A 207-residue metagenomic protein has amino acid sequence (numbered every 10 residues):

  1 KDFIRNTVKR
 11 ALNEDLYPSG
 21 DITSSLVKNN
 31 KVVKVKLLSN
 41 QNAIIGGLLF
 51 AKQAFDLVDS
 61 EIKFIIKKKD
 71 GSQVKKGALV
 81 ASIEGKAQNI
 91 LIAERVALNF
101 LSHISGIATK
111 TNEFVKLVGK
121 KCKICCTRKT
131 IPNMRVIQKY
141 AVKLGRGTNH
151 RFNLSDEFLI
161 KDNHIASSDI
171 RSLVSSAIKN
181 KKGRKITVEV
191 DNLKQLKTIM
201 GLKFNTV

Functional and structural regions predicted by a protein language model:
K1-L202: Acidic/glycine-rich phosphate/pyrophosphate-binding loops and surrounding catalytic core that coordinate Mg2+
